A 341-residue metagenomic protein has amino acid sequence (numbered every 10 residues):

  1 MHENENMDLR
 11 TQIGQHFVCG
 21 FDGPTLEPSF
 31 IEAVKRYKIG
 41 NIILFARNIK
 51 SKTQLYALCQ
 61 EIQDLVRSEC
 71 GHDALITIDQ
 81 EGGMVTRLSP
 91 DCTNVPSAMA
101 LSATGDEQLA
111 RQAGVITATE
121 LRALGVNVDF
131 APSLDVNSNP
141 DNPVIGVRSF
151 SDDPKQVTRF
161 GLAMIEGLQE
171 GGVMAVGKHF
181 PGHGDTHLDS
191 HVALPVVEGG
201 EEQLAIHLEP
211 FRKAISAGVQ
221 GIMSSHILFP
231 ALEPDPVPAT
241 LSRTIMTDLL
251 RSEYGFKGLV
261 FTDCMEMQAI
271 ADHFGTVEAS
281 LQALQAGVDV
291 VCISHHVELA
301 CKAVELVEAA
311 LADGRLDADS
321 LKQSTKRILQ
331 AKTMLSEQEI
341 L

Functional and structural regions predicted by a protein language model:
H2-T25, E81, M164, D263: Boundary/entry segment of secreted carbohydrate-active catalytic domains
G20, L26, N48-C70, A74 (+2 more regions): Second-shell residues forming the walls of enzyme active-site clefts
E32-F45, I116-A118, A123-V128: Catalytic domains of carbohydrate-active enzymes, especially glycoside hydrolases
S51-L58, A103-T119, D153-R159, E202-A205: Glycine-rich anion/phosphate-binding loops
C92-G105, S149-S151: A charged helix-plus-loop insertion that forms the helical arch/lid used to bind and gate nucleic-acid substrates
L134-V144: Short, conserved phosphate-binding/catalytic loop or strand-edge motifs used in phosphoryl-/nucleotidyl-transfer
A309-I340: Mid-to-C-terminal alpha-helical segments outside catalytic/metal-binding sites
